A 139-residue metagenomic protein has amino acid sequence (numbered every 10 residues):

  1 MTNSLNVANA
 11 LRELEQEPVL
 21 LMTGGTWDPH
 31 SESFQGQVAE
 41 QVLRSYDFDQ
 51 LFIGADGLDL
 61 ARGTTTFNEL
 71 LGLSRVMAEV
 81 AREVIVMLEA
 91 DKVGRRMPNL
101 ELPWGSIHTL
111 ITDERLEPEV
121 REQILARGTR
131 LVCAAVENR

Functional and structural regions predicted by a protein language model:
M1-T2: Catalytic beta/alpha-barrel core
N6-R139: Conserved phosphate- and dinucleotide-binding cores of soluble alpha/beta proteins, encompassing both enzyme active
